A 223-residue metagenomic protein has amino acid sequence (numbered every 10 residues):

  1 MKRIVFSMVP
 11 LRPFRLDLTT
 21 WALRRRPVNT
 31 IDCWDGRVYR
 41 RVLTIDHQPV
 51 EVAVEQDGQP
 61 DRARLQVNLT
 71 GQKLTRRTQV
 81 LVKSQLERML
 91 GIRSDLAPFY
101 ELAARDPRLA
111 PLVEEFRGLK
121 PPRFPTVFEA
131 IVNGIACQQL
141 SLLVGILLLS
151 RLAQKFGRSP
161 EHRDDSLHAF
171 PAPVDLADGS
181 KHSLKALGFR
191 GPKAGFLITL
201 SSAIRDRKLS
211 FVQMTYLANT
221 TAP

Functional and structural regions predicted by a protein language model:
M1-P223: HhH-family (HhH-GPD) DNA N-glycosylase catalytic core used in base-excision repair
